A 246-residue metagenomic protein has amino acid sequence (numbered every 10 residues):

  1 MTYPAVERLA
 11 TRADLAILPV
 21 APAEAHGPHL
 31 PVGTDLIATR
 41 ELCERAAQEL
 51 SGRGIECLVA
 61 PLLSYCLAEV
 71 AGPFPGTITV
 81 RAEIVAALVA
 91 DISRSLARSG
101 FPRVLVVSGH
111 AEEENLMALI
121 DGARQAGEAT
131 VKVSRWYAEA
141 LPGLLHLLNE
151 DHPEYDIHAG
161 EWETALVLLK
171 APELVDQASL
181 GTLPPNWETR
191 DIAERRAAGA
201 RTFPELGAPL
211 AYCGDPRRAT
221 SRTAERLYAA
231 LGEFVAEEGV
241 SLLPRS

Functional and structural regions predicted by a protein language model:
M1-R103, G109-S246: Extended, histidine- and acidic-residue-enriched regions that form the cofactor-binding/catalytic faces
